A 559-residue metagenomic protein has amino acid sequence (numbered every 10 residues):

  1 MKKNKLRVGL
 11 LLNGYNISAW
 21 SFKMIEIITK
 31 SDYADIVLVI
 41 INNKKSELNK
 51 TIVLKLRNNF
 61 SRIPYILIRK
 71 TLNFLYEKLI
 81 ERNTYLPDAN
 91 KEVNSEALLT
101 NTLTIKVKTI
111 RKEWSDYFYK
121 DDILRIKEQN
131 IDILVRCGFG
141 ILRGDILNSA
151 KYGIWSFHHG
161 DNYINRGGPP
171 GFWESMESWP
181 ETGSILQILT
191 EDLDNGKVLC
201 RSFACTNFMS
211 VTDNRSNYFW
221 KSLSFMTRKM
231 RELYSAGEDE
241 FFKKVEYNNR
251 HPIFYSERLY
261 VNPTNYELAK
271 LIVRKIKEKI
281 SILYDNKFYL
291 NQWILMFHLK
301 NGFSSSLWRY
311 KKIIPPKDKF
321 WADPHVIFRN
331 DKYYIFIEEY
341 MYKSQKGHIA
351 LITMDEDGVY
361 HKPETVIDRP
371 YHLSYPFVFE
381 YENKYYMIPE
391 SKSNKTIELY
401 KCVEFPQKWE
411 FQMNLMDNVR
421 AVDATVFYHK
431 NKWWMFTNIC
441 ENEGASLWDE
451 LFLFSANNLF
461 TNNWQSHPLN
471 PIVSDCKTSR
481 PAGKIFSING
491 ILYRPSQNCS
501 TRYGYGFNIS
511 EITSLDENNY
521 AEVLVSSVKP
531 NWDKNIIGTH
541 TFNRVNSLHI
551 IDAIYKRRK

Functional and structural regions predicted by a protein language model:
M1-L373, F377-Y386, E398-C402, M413 (+6 more regions): One-carbon transfer enzymes
L193, L199, A445-R480, I485: A contiguous binding-surface segment within folded domains or other stable secondary-structure elements
I337-E339, P389-E390, T437-I439, S496-N498 (+1 more regions): Recurrent small/Gly-Pro-centered beta-turn motifs in extracellular repeat architectures
Y340-S344, K392-K395, C440-G444, C499-R502: Short glycine/acidic-enriched loop and turn motifs that connect beta-strands
V359-P363, Q407-Q412, Q465-P468, N518-V525: Trp- and S/T/G-rich repeat-edge/linker motifs of beta-rich repeat architectures
C402-P406, A456-N462, E511-E522: Short loop/turn segments immediately following beta-strands, especially the blade-tip and inter-blade linker loops
P468-K484, N518-F542: Conserved blade-ending motifs and adjacent loop-strand segments that build the rim/top face of beta-propeller domains
G506-I512, D533-K559: Blade-level signature of beta-propeller repeat domains, shared across WD40, Kelch, NHL, RCC1 and BNR/Asp-box propellers
